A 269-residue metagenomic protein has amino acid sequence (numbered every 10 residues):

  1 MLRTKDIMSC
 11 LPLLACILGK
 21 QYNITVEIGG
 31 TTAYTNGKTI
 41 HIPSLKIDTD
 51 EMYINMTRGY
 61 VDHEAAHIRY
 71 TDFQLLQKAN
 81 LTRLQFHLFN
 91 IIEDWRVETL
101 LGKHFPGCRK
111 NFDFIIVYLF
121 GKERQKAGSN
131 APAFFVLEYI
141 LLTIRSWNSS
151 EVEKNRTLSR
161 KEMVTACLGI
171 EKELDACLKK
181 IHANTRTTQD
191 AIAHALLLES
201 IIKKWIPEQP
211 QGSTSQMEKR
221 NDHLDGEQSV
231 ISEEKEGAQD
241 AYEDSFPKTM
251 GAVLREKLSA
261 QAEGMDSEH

Functional and structural regions predicted by a protein language model:
M1-H269: Short, functionally important secondary-structure microenvironments
